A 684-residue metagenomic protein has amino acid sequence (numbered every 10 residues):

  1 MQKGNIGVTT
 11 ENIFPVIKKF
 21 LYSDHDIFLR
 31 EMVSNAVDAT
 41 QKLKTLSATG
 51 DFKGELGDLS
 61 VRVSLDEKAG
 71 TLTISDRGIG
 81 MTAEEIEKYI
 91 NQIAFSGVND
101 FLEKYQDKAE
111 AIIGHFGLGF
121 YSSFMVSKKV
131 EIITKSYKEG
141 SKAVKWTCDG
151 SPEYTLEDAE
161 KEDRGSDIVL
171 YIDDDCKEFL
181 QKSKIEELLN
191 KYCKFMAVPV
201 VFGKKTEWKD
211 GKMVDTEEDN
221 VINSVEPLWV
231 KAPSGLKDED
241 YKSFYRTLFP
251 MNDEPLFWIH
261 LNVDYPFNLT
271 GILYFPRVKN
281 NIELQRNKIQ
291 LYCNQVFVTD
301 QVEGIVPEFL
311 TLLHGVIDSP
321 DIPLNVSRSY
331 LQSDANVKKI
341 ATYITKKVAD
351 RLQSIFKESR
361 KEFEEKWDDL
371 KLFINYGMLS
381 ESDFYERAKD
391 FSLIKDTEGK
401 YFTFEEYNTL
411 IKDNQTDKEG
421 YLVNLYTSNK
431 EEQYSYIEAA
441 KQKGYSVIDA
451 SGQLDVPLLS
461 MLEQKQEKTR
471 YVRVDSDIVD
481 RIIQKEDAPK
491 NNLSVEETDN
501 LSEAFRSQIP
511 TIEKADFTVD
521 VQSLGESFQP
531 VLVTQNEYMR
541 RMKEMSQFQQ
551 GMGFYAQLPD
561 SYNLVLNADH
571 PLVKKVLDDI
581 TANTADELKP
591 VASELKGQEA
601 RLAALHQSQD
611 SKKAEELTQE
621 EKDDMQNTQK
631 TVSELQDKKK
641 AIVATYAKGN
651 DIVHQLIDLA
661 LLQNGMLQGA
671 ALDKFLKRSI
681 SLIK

Functional and structural regions predicted by a protein language model:
M1-F179, E187, K194, A585 (+2 more regions): GHKL (Bergerat-fold) ATPase N-terminal catalytic module, capturing the glycine-rich phosphate-binding loop and acidic
I112, V130-E153, D173-K177, S183-K684: GHKL/Bergerat-fold ATPase module in large chromosome/replication-associated machines
